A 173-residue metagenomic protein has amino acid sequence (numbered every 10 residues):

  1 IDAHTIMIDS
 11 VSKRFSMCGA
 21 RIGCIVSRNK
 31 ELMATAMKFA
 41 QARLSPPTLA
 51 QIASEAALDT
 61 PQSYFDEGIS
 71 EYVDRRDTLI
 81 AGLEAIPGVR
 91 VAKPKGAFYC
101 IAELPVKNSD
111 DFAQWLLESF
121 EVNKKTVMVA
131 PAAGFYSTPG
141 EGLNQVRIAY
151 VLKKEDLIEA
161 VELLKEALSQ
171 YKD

Functional and structural regions predicted by a protein language model:
I1-D173: PLP-dependent class I/II
